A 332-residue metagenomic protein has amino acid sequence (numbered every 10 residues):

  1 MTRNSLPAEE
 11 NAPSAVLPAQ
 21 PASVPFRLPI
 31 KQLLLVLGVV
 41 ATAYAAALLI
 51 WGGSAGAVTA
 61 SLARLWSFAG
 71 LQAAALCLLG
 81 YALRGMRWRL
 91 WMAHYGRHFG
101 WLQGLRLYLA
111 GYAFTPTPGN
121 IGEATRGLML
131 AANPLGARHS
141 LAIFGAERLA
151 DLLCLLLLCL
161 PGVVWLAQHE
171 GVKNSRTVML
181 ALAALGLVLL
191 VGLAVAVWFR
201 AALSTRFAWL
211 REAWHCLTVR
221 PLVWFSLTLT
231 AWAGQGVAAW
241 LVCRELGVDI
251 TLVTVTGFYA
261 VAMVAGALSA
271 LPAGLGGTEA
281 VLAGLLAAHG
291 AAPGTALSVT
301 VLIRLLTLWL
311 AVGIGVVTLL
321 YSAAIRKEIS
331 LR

Functional and structural regions predicted by a protein language model:
M1-L109, L155, V164-A267, P293-S298 (+1 more regions): Predominantly cytoplasmic-facing regulatory/coupling regions of multi-pass membrane proteins
A93, P116, A132, R244-E245 (+2 more regions): Transmembrane helix-loop junction
A93, W101, L105-A132: Extended non-transmembrane interhelical loops and adjacent amphipathic helices of multipass membrane proteins
W101-G104, I121, L135-R148, A292-L302: Membrane-interface alpha-helices at helix entry/exit sites of multi-pass transporters
A110-G119, A260-E279: Transmembrane alpha-helix interface/packing and boundary motifs in multi-pass membrane proteins, characterized by
I121-N133, P272-A287: Re-entrant/interfacial helical elements at transmembrane boundaries that shape and gate the permeation pathway
G145-V164: Hydrophobic alpha-helical transmembrane segments of ABC transporter permease domains
